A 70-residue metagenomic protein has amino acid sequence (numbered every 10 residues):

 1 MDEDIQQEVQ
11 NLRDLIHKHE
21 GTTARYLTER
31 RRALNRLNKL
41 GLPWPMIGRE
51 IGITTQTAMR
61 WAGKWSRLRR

Functional and structural regions predicted by a protein language model:
M1-T22: N-terminal acidic leader/helix
E3-Q7, L42, I53: Short coil/turn linker and secondary-structure boundary residues
R25-L42: Short, amphipathic alpha-helical "recognition" segments used to contact nucleic acids or chromatin
R30, N38, I51, A62-S66: DNA major-groove recognition helix of helix-turn-helix
W44, M59-R70: Short, solvent-exposed alpha-helical "recognition" segments
I47-R49: Short alpha-helical "recognition helix" segments of helix-turn-helix
Q56: Key DNA-contact positions within bacterial/archaeal DNA-binding proteins
